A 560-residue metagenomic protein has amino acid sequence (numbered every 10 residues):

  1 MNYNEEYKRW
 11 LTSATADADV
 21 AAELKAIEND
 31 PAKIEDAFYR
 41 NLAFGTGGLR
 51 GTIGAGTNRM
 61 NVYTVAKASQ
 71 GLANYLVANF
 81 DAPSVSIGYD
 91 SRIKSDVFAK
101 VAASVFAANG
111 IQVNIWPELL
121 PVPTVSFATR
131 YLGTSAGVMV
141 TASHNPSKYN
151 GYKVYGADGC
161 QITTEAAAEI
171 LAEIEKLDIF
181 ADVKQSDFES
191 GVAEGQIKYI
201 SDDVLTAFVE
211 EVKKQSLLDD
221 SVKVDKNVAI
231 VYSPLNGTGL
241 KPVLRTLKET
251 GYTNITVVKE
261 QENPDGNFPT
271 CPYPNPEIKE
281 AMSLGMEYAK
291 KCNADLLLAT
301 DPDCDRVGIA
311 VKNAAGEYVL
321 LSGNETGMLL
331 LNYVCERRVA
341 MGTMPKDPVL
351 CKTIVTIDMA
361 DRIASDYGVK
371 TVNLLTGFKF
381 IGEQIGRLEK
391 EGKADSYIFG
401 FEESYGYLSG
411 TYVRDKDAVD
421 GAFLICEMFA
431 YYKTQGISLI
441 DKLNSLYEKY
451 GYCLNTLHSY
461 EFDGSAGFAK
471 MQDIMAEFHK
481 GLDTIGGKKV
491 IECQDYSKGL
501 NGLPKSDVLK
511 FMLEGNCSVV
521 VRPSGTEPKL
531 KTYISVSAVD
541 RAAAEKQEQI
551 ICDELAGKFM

Functional and structural regions predicted by a protein language model:
N2-A102, N109, V192-N227, T238: An N-terminal, well-structured beta->alpha segment
K33-F38, L42, N150-A281, A289: Gly/Ser/Thr-enriched, mixed-charge loops and adjacent short helices that form phosphate/oxyanion-binding elements
F38-N58, A142-S143, I230, P234-T246 (+4 more regions): Conserved phosphate/anionic-ligand binding catalytic regions in large, soluble enzymes, centered on
S84-D90, A229-Y232, L408, S535: Short glycine-rich or small-residue beta-strand-to-loop segments that form or flank ligand, phosphate, metal/Fe-S
S86-Y149, E249, T253-G308: N-terminal small/polar loop signature for handling phosphorylated ligands or for N-terminal nucleophile
A157-C160, A172, D178-I179, E287-K352 (+1 more regions): Replace "Mg2+/Mn2+-dependent" with "divalent metal-dependent
K290, A294-L296, E317, R337 (+4 more regions): Phosphate-binding and adjacent anionic-ligand microenvironments
